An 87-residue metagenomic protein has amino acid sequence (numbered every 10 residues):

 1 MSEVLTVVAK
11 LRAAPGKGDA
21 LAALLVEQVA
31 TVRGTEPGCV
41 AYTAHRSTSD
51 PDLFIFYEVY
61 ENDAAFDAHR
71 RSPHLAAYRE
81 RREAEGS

Functional and structural regions predicted by a protein language model:
M1-E3, E36: A generic structural micro-feature
V4-R12, A41-R71: Short, well-ordered beta-strand segments in beta-rich or mixed alpha/beta enzyme and ligand-binding folds
R12-A20: Short, surface-exposed ligand-recognition loops at beta-strand->loop->(often short) alpha-helix junctions that present
G16-K17, G34, T48: Alpha-helical structural elements of signaling/regulatory helical domains
E27-V40, V59-S87: An amphipathic, aromatic/His-enriched active-site/gating alpha helix that lines ligand/cofactor pockets
